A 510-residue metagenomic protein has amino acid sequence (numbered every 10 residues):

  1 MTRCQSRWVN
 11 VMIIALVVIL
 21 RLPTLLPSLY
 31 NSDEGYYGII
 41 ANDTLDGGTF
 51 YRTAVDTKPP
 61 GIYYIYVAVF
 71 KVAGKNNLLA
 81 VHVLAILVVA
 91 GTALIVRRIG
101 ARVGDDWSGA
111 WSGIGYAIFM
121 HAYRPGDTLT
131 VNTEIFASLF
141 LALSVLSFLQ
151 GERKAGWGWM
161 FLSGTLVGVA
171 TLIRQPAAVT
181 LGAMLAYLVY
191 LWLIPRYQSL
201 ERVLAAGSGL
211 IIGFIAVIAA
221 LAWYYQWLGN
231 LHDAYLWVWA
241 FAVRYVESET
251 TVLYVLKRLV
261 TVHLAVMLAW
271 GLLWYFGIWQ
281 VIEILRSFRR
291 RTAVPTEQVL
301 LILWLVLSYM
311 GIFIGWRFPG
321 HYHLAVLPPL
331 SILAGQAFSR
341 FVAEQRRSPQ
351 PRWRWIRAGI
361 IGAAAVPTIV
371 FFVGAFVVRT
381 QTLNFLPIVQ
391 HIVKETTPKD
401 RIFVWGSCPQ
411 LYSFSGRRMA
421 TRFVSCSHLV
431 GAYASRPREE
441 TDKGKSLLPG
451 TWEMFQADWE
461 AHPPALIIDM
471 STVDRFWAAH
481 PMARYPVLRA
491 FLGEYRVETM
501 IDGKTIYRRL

Functional and structural regions predicted by a protein language model:
W8, V96-H121, S138-L139, E152-G158 (+2 more regions): Transmembrane-helix signature of polytopic, membrane-embedded enzymes that assemble or transfer cell-envelope glycans
V11, A15, V83-G104, I118 (+1 more regions): Transmembrane-helix motifs of polytopic, lipid-linked glycan transferases
A142-L162, W192-Q198, W270-A293, F338: Membrane-interface transmembrane helices that cradle and orient dolichyl/undecaprenyl
Q150-G168, Y197-G209, T296-V306: Short hydrophobic alpha-helices at membrane interfaces in multi-pass membrane enzymes
G158-Q175, L181-Y187, I215-A216, L305-F313: Membrane-interface alpha helices of multi-pass inner-membrane proteins
T165, Q381-T382, L386, Q390-K445 (+1 more regions): Short periplasmic/luminal acceptor-recognition loop of GT-C membrane glycosyltransferases, typified by
V179, Y309-R352: Hydrophobic/aromatic-rich transmembrane helices and adjacent perimembrane loops
T180-I215, Q280-T292, I332, R340-R347: Perimembrane helix-loop-helix junctions
